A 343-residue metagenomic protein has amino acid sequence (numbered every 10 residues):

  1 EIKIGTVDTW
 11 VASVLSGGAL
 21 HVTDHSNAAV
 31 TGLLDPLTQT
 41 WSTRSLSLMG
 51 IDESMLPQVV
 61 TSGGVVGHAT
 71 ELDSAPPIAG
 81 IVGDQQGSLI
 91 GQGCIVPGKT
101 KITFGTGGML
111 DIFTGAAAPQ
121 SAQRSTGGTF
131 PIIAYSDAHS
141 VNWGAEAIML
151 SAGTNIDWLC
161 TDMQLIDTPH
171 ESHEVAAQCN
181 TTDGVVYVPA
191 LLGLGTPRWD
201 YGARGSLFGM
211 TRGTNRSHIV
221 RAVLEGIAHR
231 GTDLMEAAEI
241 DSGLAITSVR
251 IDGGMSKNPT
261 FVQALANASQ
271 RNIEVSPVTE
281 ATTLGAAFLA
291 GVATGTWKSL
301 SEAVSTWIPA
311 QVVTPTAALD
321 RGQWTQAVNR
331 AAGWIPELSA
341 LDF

Functional and structural regions predicted by a protein language model:
E1-H21, A28, G32-L48, H68-F343: Active-site core segments that coordinate phosphate-bearing ligands/cofactors across diverse enzyme families
L48-M55: A structural motif corresponding to the C-terminal end of an alpha-helix and its immediate exit/capping segment
M55-P57, K298: Glycine-rich phosphate/pyrophosphate-binding loops and their adjacent beta-strand/loop elements at enzyme active sites
Q58-V65: Gly/charged, well-structured mid-domain segments that form the phosphate/adenylate-handling core of ATP-dependent
